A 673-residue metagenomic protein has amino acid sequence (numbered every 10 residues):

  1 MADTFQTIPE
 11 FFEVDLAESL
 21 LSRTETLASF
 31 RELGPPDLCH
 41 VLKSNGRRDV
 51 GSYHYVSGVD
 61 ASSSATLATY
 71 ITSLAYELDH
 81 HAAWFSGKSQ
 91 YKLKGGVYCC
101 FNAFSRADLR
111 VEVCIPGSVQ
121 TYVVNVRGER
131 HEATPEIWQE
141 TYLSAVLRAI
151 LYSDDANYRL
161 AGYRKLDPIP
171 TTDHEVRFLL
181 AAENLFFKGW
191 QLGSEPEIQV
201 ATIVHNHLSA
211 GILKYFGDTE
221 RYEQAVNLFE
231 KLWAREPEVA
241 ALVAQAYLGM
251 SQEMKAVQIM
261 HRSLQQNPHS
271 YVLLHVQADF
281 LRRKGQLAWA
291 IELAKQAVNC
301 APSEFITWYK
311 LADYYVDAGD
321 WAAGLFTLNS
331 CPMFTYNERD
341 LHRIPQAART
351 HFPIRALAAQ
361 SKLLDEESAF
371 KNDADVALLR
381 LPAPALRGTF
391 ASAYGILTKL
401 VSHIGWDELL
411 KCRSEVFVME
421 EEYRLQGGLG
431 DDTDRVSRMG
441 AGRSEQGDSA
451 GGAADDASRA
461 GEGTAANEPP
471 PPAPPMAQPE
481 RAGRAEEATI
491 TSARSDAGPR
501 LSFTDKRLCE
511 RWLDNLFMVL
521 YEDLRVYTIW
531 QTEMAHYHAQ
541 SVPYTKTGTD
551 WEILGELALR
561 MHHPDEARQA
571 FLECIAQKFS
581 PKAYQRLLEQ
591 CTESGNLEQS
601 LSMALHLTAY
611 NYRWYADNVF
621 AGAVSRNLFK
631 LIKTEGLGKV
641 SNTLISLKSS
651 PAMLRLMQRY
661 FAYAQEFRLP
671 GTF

Functional and structural regions predicted by a protein language model:
M1-F673: Non-TPR docking regions that flank or precede TPR/alpha-solenoid scaffolds in eukaryotic proteins
